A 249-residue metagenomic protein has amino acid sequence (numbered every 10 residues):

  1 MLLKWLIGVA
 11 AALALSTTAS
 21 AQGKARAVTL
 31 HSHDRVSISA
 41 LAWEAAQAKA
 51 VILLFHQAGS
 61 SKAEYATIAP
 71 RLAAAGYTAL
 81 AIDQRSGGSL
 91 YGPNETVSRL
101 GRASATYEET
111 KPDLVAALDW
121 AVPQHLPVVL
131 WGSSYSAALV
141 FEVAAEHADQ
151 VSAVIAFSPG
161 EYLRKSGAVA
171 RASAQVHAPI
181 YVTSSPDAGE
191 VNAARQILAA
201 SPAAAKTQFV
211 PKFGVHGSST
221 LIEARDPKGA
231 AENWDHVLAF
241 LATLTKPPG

Functional and structural regions predicted by a protein language model:
K4-S16: Bacterial N-terminal signal peptides
V28-W43, A48-P123: Serine-hydrolase catalytic machinery in alpha/beta-hydrolase-like enzymes
D83, W131-S133, F157-S158, T183: Alpha/beta-hydrolase-fold catalytic nucleophile elbow
P127-V129, A153-I155: Residue in the alpha/beta-hydrolase core beta-strand immediately N-terminal to the catalytic nucleophile
G132-V140: Gly/Ala-rich beta-loop-alpha elbow adjacent to hydrolase catalytic centers
E142-S152: Conserved hydrolase catalytic core segment
A156-K212: The feature captures the conserved acid-bearing segment of alpha/beta-hydrolase catalytic domains
K206-G249: C-terminal catalytic histidine-bearing segment of alpha/beta-hydrolase fold enzymes
